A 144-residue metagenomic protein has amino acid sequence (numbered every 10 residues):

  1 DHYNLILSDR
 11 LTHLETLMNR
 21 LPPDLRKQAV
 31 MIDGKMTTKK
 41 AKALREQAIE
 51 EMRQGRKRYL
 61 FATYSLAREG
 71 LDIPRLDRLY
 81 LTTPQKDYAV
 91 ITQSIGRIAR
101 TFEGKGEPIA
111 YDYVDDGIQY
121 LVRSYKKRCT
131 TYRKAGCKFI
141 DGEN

Functional and structural regions predicted by a protein language model:
D1-L21, Y132: Conserved strand-helix element at the start of the C-terminal RecA-like helicase core
Y3-L7, V30, Y80: Conserved beta-strand elements of the Class I
L11-H13, L66-R68, P84-Y88, A99-R100 (+1 more regions): Conserved nucleotide-binding/hydrolysis micro-motifs of P-loop NTPases
E15-T16, R26-R68: Conserved helicase ATPase core of P-loop NTP-dependent helicases/translocases
R26-Q28, P74-R78, E103-I109, A135-C137: Short glycine-/polar-rich loops that comprise or flank the Walker A/P-loop and associated switch/sensor motifs
F61-A62, E69-P84, Q93, I109-D112: A short beta-strand element within the Helicase C-terminal
K86-A110, R128-C129: Conserved SF2 helicase motif VI
T101, G106, D115-N144: Helicase-associated low-complexity regulatory tails and linkers flanking the ATPase motor
